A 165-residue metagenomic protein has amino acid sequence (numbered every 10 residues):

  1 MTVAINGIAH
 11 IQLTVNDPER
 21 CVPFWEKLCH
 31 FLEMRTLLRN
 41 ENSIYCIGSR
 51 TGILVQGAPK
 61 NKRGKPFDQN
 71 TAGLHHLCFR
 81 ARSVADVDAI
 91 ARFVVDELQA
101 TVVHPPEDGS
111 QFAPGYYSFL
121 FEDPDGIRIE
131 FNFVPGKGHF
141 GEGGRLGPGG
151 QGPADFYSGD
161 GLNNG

Functional and structural regions predicted by a protein language model:
M1-V22, L77, P135-G165: N-terminal beta-strand motif that seeds the catalytic metal site of vicinal oxygen chelate
T2, I47-R82, D86-A89, V95-D96: Long, continuous compositionally biased terminal/linker segments
G7, E41-N42, S49-T51, G73-H75 (+1 more regions): Residues that flank catalytic or metal-binding motifs in active/ligand-binding sites
Q12-P59: Core segments of cupin and vicinal oxygen chelate
V15-R20, C78-P124: Vicinal oxygen chelate
L38, V103-H104, P135: A generic structural-conservation signal
F112-P114, F131-G138: Short beta->alpha transition motifs characteristic of CBS
R128: Glycine-rich acetyl-CoA-binding "A-motif" of GNAT/NAT acetyltransferases
